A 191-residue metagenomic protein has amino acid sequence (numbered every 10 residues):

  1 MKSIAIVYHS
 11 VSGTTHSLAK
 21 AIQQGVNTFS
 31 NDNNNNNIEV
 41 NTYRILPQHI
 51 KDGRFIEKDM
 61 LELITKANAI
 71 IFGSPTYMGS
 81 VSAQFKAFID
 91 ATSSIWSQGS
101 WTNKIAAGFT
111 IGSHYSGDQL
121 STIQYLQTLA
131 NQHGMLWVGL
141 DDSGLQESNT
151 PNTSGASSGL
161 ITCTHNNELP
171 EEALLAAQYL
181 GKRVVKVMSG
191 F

Functional and structural regions predicted by a protein language model:
M1-S100, E147, T153, I161-F191: N-terminal beta1-alpha1-beta2 submodule of the flavodoxin-like/Rossmannoid cofactor-binding fold
I105-P151: Short, glycine-/small-residue-rich phosphate/pyrophosphate-handling segment
